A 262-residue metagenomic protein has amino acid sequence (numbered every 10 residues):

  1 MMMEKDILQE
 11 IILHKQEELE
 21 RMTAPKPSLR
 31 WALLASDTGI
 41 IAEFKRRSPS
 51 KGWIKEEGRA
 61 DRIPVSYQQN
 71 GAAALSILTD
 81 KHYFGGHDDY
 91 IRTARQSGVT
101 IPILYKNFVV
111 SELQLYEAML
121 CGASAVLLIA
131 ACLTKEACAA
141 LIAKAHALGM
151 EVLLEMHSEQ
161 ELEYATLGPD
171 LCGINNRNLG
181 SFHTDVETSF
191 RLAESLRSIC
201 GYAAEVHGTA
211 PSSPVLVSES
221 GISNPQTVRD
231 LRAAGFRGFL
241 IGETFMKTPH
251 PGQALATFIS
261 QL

Functional and structural regions predicted by a protein language model:
M1-I103, V110-E112, K144-G168, L179-S189 (+7 more regions): Conserved N-terminal beta1-alpha1 strand-loop-helix module at the mouth
I11, A118, C172, G242: Residue-level signal for inorganic ion chemistry
L75-S76, L127-L128, L153, G173-N175 (+1 more regions): Conserved beta-strand positions in the central sheet of alpha/beta enzyme cores
K106-N107, G122: Alpha-helical hinge/cap motifs
V109-V110, C132-L133: Short acidic/polar capping segments at secondary-structure boundaries
L115-C132, C138, K144: A short alpha/beta connector and helix-capping loop motif
L128-A131, N178, F182: Short, surface-exposed loop/turn motifs that are enriched in glycine and acidic residues and include a nearby proline
G201-G208: Intrinsic, low-complexity polybasic segments
